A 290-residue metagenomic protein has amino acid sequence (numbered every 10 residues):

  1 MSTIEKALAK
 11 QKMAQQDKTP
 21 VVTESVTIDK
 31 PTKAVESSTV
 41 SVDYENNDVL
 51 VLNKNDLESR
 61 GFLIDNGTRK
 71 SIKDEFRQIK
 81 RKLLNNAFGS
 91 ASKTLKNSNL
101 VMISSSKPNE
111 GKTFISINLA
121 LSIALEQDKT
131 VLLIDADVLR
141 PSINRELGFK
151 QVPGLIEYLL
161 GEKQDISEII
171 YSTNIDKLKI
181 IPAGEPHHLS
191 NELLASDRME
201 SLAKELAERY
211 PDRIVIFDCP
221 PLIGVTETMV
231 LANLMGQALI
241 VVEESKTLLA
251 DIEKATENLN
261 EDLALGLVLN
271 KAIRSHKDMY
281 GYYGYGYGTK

Functional and structural regions predicted by a protein language model:
M1-K290: P-loop NTP-binding module
